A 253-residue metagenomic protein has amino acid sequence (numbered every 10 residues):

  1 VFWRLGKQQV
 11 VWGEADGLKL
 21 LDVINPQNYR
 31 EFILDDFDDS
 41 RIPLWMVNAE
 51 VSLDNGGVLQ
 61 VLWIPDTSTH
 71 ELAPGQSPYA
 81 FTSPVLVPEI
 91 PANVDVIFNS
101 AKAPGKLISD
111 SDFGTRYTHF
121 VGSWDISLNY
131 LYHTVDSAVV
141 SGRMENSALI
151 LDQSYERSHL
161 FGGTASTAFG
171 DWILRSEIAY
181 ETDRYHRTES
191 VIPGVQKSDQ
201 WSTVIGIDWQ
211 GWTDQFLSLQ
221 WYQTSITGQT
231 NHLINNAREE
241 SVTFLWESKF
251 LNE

Functional and structural regions predicted by a protein language model:
V1, I42-M46, D110-D112, S158-G162 (+2 more regions): Transmembrane beta-barrel architecture of outer-membrane proteins
V1, V47-V51, T115-H119, L128 (+5 more regions): Residues on the lipid-exposed face of transmembrane beta-strands in outer-membrane beta-barrel proteins
V1-S83, G122: Outer membrane beta-barrel
F2-W3, G56-L59, S123-I126, D171-R175 (+2 more regions): Repeated loop/turn-to-beta-strand initiation elements of outer-membrane beta-barrel proteins
Q9-V11, W63-T69, V121, Y132-D136 (+4 more regions): Transmembrane beta-strands of outer-membrane beta-barrel pores
W12-G17, S68-P74, P84, V135-S141 (+2 more regions): Outer-membrane beta-barrel proteins
E31-D35, N99-A103, S147-L151, T188-G194 (+1 more regions): Extracellular loop and loop/strand-boundary signature of outer-membrane beta-barrel proteins
F37-D39, P104-S109, D152-R157, I192-Q200 (+1 more regions): Replace "Gram-negative outer membrane beta-barrel proteins" with "bacterial and organellar outer membrane beta-barrel
